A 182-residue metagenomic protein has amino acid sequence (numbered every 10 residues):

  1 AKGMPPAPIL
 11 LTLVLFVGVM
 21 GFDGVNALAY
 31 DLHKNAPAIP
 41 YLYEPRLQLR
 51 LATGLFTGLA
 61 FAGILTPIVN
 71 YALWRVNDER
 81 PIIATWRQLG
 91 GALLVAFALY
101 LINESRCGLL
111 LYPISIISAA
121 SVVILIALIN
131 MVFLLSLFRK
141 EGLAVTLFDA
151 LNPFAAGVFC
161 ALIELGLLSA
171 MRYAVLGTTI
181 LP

Functional and structural regions predicted by a protein language model:
K2-P182: Secretory/periplasmic and organellar redox-cofactor proteins
